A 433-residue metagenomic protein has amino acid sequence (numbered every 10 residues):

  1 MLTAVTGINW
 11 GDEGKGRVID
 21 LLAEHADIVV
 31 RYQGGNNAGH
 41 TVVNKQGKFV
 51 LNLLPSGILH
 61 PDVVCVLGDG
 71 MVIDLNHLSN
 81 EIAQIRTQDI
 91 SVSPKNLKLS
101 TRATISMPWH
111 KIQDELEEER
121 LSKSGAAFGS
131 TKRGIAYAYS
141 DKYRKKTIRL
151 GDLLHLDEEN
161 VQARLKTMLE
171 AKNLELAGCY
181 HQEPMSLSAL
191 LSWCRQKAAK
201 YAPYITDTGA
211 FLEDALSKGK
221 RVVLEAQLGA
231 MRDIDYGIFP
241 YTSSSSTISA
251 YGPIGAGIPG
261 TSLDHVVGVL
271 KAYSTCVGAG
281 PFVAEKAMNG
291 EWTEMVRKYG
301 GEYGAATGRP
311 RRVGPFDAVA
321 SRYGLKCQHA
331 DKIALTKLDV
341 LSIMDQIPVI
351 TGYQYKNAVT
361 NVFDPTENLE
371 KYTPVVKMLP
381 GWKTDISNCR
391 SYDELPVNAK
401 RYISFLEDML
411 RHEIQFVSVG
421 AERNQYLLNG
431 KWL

Functional and structural regions predicted by a protein language model:
M1-L433: Non-transmembrane, aqueous-exposed alpha-helical and coiled segments at domain scale
